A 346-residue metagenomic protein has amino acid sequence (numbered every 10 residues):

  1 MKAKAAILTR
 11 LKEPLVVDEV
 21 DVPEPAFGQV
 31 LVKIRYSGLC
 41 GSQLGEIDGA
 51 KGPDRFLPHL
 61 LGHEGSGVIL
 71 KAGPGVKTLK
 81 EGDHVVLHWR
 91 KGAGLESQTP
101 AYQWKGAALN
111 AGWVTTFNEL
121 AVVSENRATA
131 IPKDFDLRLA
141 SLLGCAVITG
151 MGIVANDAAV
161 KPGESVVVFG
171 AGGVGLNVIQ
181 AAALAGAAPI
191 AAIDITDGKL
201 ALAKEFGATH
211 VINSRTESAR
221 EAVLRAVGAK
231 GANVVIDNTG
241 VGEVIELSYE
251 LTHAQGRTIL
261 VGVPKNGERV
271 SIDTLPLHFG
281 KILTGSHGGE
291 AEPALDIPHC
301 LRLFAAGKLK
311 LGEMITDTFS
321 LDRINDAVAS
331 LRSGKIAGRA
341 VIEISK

Functional and structural regions predicted by a protein language model:
M1, G242, E246-E250, A254 (+1 more regions): C-terminal hydrophobic helical "lid"/dimerization subdomain of Rossmann-like NAD(P)H-dependent oxidoreductases
D21-V22, F56-H63, L109-W113, E119-L120 (+1 more regions): Short Gly/Pro-enriched turn/cap motifs at secondary-structure boundaries
P23-S37, A50-G92, R127-F135: Glycine-rich beta-strand-centered segment in the early N-terminal region that forms part of a ligand/cofactor-binding
E64-S66, H84, L120, S165 (+2 more regions): Residue-level marker of beta-strand positions
K91-F169: NAD(P)H dinucleotide-binding glycine-rich loop of Rossmann-like/cofactor-binding domains, especially the beta1-alpha1
K133-E217, E221, V234: Mid-domain Rossmann-like dinucleotide-binding core that forms the NAD(H)/NADP(H) cofactor-binding site
A158-P162, I195, A201, E205-I282 (+1 more regions): Glycine-rich cofactor phosphate-binding loops and adjacent beta1-alpha1 units of small-molecule cofactor enzyme domains
